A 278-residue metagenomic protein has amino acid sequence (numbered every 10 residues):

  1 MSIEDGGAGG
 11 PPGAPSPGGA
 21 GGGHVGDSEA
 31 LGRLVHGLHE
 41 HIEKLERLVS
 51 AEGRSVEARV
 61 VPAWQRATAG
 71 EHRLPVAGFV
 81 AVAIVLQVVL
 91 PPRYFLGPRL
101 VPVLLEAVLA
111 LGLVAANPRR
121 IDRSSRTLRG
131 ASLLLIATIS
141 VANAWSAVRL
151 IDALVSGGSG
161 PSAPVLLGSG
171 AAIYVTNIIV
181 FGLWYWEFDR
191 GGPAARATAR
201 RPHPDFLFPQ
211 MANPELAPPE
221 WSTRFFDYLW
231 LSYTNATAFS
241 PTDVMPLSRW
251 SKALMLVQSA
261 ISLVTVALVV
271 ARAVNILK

Functional and structural regions predicted by a protein language model:
E57, A83, L105-P118: Central hydrophobic cores of alpha-helical transmembrane segments in multi-pass inner-membrane proteins across all
W64-G78: N-terminal membrane topogenic signal
P75, G97-L109: Structural signature of hydrophobic alpha-helical transmembrane segments
Q87-L100: Short, hydrophobic transmembrane alpha-helix segments
S125-I136: Cytoplasmic-side transmembrane-helix entry/capping segments in multi-pass membrane proteins
S156-A194: Pore-domain transmembrane helices of cation channels
E187-V244: Membrane-proximal soluble regions of multi-pass membrane proteins
T223-K278: Pore domain of cation channels
